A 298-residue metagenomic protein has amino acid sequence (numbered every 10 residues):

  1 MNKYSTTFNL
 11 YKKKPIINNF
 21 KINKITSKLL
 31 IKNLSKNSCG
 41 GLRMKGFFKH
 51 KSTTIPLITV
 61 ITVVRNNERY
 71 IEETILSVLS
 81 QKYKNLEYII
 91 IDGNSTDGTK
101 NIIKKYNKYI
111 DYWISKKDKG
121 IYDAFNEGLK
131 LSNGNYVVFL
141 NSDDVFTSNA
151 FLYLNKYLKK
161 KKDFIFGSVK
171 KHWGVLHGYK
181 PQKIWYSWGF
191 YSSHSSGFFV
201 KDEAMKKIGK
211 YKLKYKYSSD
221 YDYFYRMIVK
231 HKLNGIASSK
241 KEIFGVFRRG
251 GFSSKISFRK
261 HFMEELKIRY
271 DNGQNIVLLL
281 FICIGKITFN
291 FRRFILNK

Functional and structural regions predicted by a protein language model:
M1-S77: N-proximal low-complexity "stem/linker" segments adjacent to membrane-targeting elements
L76-N85: Short, acidic, metal-binding catalytic loop of nucleotide-sugar glycosyltransferases
N85-N94, I114-S115: Short beta-strand/loop segment that forms part of the nucleotide-sugar
D92-N101, N141-D144: A conserved acidic beta->alpha catalytic loop
S115-S132: Glycine-rich, basic loop-to-helix element that forms the pyrophosphate-binding segment of sugar-nucleotide handling
V137: Short aromatic/hydrophobic "clamp" motif used to bind/position activated sugar donors
V145, N149-G178: Conserved donor NDP-sugar-binding/catalytic core segment of glycosyltransferases
G178-E264, I268: Conserved nucleotide-sugar donor-binding catalytic segment
